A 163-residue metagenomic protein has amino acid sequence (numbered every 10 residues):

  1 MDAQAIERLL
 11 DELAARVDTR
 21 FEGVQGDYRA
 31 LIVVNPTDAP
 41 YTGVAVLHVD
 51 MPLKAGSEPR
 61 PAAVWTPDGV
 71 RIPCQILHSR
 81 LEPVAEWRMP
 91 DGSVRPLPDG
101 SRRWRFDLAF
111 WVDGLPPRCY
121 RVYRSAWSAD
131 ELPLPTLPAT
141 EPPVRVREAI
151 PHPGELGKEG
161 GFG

Functional and structural regions predicted by a protein language model:
M1-G163: Carbohydrate-active enzymes and regulators
